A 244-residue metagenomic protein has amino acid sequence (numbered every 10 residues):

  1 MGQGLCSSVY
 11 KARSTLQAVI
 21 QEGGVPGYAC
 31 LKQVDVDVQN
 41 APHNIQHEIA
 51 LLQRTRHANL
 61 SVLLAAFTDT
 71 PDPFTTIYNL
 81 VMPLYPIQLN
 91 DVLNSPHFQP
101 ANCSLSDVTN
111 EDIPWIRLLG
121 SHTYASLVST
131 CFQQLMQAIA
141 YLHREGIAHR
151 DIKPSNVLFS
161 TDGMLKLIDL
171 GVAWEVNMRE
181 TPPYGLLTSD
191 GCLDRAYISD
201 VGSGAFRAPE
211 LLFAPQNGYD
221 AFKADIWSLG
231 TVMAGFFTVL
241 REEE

Functional and structural regions predicted by a protein language model:
S8-D35: Glycine-rich ATP phosphate-binding loop
Q33-T55: Conserved N-lobe beta3->alphaC-helix segment of eukaryotic protein kinase catalytic domains
V62-Y78, P86: Short beta-strand micro-motifs within the conserved protein kinase catalytic domain, predominantly in the N-lobe
L84-W115: Structural motif in protein kinase domains
C131-F132: Activation segment signature within eukaryotic-like protein kinase domains
H143-S160: Catalytic-loop of the protein kinase fold
S160-G202: Activation segment/activation loop of eukaryotic-type protein kinase catalytic domains
L212-E244: Conserved C-lobe activation region of Hanks-type protein kinase-like domains
